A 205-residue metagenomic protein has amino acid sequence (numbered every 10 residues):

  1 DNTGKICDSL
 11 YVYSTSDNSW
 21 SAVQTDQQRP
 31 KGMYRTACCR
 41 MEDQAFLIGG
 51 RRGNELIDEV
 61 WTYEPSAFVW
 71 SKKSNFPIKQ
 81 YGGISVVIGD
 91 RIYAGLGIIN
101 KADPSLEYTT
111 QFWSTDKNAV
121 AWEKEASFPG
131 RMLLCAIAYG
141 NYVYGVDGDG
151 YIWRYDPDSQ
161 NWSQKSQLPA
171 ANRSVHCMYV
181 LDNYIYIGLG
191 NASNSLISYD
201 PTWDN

Functional and structural regions predicted by a protein language model:
D1-N205: Kelch-like beta-propeller repeat domains
